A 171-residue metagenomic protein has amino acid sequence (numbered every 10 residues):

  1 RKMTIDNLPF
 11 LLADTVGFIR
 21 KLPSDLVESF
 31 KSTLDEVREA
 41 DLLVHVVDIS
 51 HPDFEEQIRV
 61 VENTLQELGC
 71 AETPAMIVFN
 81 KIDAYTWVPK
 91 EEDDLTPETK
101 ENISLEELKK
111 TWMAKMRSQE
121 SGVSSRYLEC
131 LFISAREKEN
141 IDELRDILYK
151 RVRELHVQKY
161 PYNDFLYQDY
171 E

Functional and structural regions predicted by a protein language model:
R1-T4, D35: Replace "in large, NTP-powered and nucleic-acid-processing enzymes" with "in large, NTP-powered factors and other
T4-F30, S50-H51: Switch II (G3) loop of P-loop NTPases
I5-P9, A13, R38-A40, C70-T73 (+1 more regions): Short loop/turn elements that form and flank the Walker-type P-loop nucleotide-binding site in RecA-like NTPase cores
L12, V46, V78: Generic enzyme active-site microenvironment
L26-H51, N63-C70: Inter-motif core of Ras-like GTPase G domains
P52, E56, V60-E171: C-terminal-of-GTPase-core extension/linker across diverse P-loop GTPases
